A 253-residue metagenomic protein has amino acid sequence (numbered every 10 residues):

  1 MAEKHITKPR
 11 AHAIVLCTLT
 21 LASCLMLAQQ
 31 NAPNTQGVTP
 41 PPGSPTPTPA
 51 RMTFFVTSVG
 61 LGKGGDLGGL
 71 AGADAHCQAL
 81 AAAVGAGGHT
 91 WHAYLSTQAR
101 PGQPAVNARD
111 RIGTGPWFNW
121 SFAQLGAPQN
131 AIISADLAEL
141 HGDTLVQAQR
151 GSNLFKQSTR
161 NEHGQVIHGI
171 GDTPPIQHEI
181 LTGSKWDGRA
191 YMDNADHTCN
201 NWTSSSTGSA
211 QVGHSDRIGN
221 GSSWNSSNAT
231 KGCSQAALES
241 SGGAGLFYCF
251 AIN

Functional and structural regions predicted by a protein language model:
M1-P9: N-terminal secretory signal peptides that target proteins for export/translocation
A2, L27-A28: Position-driven detector of the extreme protein N-terminus
I14-C24: Bacterial N-terminal signal peptides
Q29-N253: Secreted/extracellular ectodomain signature
